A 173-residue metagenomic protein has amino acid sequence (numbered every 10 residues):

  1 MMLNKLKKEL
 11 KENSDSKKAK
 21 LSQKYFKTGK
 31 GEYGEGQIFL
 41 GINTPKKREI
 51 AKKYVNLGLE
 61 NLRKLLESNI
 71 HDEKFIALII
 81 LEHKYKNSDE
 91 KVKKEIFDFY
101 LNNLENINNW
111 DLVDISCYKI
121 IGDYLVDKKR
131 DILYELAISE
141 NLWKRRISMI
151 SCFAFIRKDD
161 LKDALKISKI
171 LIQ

Functional and structural regions predicted by a protein language model:
M1-Q173: Alpha-helical scaffold domains
